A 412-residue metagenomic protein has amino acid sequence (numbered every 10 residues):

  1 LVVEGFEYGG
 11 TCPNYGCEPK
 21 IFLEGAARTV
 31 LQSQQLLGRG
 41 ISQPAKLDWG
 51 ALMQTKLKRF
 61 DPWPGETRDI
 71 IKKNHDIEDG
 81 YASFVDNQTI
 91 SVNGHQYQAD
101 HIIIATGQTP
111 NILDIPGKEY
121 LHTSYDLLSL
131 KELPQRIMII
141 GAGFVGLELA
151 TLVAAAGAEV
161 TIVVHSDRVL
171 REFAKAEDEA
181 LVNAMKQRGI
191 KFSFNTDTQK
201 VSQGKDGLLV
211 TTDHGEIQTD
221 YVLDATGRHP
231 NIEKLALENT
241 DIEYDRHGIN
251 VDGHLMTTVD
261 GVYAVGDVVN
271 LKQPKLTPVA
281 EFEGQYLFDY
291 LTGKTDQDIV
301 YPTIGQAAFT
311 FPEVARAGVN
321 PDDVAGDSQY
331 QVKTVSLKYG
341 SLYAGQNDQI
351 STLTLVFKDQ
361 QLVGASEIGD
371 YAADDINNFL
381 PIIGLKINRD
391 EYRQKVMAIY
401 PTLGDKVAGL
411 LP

Functional and structural regions predicted by a protein language model:
L1, G5-F6, T11, E18-T29 (+2 more regions): Flexible, glycine-rich terminal cap/loop adjacent to redox cofactors in electron-transfer oxidoreductases
L1, I137-M138, Y263: Conserved beta-strand elements of the Class I
E4-L133, S166-L170, A176-E177, A184 (+5 more regions): Glycine-rich flavin
C17, T106-I162, K191-F192, E238-H254 (+1 more regions): Glycine-rich dinucleotide-binding loop and its adjacent helix/turn
D76-E78, H122, K191-S193, Y263 (+1 more regions): General small-molecule cofactor/ligand-binding pocket signal
D79, S83-S91, A156-G253: A Rossmann-like FAD-binding core segment of flavoenzymes
A82, Q96-G107, I139-I140, V160 (+4 more regions): Short hydrophobic core segments
E119-P134, E216-Y290: FAD-site-proximal beta/loop scaffold in flavoenzymes
